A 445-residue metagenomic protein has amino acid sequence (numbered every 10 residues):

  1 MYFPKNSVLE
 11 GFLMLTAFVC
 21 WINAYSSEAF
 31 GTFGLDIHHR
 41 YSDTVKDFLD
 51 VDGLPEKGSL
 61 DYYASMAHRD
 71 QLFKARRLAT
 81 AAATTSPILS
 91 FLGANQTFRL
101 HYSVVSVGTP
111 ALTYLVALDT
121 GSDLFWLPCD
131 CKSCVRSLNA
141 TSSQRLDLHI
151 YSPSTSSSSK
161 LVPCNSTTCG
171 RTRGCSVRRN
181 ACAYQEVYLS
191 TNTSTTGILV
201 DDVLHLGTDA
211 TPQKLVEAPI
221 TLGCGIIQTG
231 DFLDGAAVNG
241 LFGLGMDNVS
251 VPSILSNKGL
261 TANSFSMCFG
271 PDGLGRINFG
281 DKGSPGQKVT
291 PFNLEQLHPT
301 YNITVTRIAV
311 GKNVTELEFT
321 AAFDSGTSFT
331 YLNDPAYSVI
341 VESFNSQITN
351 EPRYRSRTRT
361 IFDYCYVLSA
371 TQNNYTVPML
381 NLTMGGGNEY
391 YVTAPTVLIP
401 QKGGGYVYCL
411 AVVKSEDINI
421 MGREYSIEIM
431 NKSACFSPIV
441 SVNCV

Functional and structural regions predicted by a protein language model:
Y2-I220, Q228-D234, P252, S256-N257 (+5 more regions): Zymogen propeptides
T113-L124, G311-F344: Active-site beta-strand/loop microenvironment that shapes enzyme catalytic pockets
G197-D201, V238, L317, Y375-T376: Short, solvent-exposed loop/turn segments enriched in Ser/Thr/Gly
G243-G245: C-terminal reverse transcriptase regions that engage the nucleic-acid substrate
R353-G387: Extended C-terminal subregions enriched in glycine
Y375-G405, L410-E428: C-terminal transmembrane module of eukaryotic multi-pass membrane proteins
